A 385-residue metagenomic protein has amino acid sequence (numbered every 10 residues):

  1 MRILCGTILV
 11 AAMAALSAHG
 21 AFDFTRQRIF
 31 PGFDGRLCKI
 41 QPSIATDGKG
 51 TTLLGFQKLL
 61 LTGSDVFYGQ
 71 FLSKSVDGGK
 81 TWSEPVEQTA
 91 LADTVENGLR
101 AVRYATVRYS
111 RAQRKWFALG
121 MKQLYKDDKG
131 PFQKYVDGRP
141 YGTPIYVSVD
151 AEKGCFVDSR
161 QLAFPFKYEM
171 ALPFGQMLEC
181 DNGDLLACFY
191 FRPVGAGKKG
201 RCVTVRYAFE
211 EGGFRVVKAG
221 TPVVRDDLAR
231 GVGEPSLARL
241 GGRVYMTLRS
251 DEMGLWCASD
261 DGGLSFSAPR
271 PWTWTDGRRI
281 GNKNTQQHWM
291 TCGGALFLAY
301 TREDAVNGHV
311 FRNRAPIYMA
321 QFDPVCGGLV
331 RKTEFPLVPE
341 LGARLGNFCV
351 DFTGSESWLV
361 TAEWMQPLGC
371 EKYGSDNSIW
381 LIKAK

Functional and structural regions predicted by a protein language model:
G6-A15: Bacterial N-terminal signal peptides
G20-C38, A45-R100, Y109-M170, L178-E234 (+3 more regions): Beta-rich carbohydrate-recognition and catalytic domains
Q41-S43, Y104-T106, F174-Q176, E234-S236 (+2 more regions): Conserved beta-strand position repeated once per blade in WD40 beta-propeller domains
T285, W289-D304: Internal helical hairpin/lid segments
H288, D323-P324, T353-G354: Alpha-helix initiation/capping motif
L296, S357-W358: Hydrophobic beta-strand segments of well-ordered beta-sheets in folded domains
L341-S355, A362: C-terminal structured domain segments
